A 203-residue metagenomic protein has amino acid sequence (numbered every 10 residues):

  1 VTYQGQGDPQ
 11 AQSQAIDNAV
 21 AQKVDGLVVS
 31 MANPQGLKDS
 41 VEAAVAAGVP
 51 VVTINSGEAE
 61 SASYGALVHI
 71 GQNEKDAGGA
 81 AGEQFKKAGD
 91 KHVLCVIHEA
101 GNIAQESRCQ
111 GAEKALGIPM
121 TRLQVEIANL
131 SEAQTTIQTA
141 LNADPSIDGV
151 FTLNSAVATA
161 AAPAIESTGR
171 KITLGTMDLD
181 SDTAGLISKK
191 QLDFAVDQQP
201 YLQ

Functional and structural regions predicted by a protein language model:
V1-Q203: A residue-level marker of the well-folded mature domains of exported/periplasmic proteins
